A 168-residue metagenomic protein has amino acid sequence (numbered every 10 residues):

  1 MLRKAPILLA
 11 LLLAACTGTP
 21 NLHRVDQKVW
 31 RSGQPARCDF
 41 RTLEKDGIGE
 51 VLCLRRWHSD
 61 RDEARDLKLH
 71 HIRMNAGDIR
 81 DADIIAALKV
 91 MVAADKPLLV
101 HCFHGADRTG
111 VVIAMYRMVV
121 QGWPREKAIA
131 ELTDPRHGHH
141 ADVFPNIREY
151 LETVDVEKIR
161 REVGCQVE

Functional and structural regions predicted by a protein language model:
M1-I7: Bacterial N-terminal signal peptides that target proteins for export
L12-L98, V111-E168: Cys-dependent protein tyrosine phosphatase-like superfamily
C102: Short cysteine clusters
G105: Substrate/cofactor-recognition hotspot
R108: Conserved lysine of the Walker
